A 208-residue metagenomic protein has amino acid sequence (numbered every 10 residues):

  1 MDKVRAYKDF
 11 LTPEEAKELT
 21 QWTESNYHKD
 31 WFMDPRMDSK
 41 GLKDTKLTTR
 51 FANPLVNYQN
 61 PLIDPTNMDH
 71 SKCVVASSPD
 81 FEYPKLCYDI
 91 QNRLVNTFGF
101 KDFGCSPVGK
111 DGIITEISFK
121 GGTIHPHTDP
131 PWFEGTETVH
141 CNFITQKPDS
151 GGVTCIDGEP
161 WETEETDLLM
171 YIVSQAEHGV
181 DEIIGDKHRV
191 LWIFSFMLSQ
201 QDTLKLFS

Functional and structural regions predicted by a protein language model:
M1-D102: Non-heme Fe(II)/2-oxoglutarate
D2-A6, T138-H140, L191: Intrinsic-disorder/low-complexity, polar/charged segments enriched in Ser/Thr/Lys/Arg/Asp/Glu/Gln
L19, I90, L94, I114 (+4 more regions): Hydrophobic beta-strand residues in large extracellular and virion-surface proteins
F100-H125: A short glycine-rich, His/Asp/Glu-containing loop-to-beta-strand
G109, I124-C141: A short beta-loop-beta micro-motif enriched in histidine and acidic residues
E116-F119, F133-S150, S195: Short, conserved beta-strand element in jelly-roll/cupin
G122-T128, H178-D181: A short, acidic/glycine-rich surface segment
E137, P148-S208: Catalytic core of Fe(II)/2-oxoglutarate
